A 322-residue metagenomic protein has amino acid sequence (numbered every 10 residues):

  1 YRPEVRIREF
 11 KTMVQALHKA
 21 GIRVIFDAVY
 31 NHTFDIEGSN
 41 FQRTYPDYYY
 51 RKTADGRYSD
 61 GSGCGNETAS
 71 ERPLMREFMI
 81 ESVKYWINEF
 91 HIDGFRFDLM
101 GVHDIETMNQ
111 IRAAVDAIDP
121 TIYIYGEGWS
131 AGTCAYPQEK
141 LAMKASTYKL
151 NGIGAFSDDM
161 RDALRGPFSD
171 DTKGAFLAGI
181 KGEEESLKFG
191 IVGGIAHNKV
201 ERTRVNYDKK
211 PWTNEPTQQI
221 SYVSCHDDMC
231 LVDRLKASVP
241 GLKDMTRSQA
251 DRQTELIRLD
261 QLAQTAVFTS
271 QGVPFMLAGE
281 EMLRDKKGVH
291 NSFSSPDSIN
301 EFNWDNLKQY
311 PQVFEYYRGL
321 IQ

Functional and structural regions predicted by a protein language model:
Y1, Y58-S70, L231-D251, S298: Short glycine/proline-rich turn/loop motifs
Y1-F90, H103-D119, Y123, C134: Substrate-binding/active-site clefts of carbohydrate-active enzymes
Y1-R23, Q253-Q264, K308-E315: Aromatic- and glycine-enriched glycan-recognition loops and surfaces that form the carbohydrate-binding subsites
V14, V83-I87, R112, D116 (+4 more regions): Non-transmembrane alpha-helical segments in soluble domains of secreted/periplasmic/extracellular proteins
L17, D27, W86, F97 (+5 more regions): Conserved, mostly hydrophobic/aromatic
G94-M100: Short catalytic-loop micro-motif centered on adjacent basic/acidic residues
R112-A113, T121-A278, M282-L283, F293: Conserved alpha/beta catalytic core and glycan-binding cleft of carbohydrate-active enzymes
M282-G319: Extended hydrophobic/aromatic segments used for targeting, binding, or gating
